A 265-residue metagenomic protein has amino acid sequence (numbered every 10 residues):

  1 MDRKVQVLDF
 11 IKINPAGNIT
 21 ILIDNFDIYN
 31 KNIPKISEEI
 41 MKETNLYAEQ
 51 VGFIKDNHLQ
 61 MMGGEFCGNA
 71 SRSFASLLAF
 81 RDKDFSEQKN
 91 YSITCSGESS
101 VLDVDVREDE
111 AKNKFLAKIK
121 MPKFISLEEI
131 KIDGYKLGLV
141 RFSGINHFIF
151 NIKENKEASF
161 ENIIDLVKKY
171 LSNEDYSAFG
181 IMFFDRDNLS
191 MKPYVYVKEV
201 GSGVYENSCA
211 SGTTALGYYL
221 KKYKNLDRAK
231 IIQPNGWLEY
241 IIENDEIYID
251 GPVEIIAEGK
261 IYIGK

Functional and structural regions predicted by a protein language model:
M1-F115, F148-K265: A glycine-rich beta-to-alpha transition motif near the start of alpha/beta enzyme domains, typified by
I119-E161: Surface-exposed beta-loop interaction hotspot
